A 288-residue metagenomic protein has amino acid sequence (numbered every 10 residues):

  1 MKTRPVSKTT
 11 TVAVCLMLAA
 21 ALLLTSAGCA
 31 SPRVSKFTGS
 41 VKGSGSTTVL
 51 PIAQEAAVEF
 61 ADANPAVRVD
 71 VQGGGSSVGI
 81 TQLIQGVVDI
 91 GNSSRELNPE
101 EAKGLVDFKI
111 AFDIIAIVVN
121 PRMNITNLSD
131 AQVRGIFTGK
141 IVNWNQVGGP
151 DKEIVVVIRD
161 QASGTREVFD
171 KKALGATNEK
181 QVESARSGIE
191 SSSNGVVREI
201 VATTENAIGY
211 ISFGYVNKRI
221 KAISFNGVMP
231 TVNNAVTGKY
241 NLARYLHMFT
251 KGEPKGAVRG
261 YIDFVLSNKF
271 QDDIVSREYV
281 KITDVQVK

Functional and structural regions predicted by a protein language model:
M1-S40, K288: Short, low-complexity disordered leader/linker segments with a strong preference for bacterial N-terminal type II
C29-K288: Exported/periplasmic ABC-transporter solute-binding proteins
